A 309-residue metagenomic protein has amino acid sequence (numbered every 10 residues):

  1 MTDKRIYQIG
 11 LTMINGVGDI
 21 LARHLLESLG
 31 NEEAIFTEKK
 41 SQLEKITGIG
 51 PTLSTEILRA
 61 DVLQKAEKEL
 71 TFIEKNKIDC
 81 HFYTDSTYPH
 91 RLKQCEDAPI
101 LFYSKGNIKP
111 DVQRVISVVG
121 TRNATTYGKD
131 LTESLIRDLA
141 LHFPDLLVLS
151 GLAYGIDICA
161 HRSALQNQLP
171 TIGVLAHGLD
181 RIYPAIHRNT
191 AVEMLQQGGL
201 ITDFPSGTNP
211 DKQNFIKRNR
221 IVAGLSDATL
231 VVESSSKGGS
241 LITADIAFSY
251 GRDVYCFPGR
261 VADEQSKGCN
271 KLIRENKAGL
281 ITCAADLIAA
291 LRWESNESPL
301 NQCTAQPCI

Functional and structural regions predicted by a protein language model:
M1-T84, L272: Short, small/acidic-rich helices and loops at N termini and domain boundaries of DNA replication/processing enzymes
T2-K4, F82-I309: Glycine-biased, small-residue-rich flexible motifs in mid-sequence functional cores and linkers
